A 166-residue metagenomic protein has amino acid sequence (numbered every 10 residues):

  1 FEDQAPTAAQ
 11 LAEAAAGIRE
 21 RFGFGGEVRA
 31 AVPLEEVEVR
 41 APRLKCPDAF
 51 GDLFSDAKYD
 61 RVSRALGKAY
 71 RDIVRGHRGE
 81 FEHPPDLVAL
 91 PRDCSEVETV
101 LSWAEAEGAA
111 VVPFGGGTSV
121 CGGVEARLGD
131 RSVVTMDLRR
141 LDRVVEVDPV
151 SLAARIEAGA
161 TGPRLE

Functional and structural regions predicted by a protein language model:
F1-E166: Noncatalytic alpha-helical scaffold of FAD-dependent oxidoreductases
